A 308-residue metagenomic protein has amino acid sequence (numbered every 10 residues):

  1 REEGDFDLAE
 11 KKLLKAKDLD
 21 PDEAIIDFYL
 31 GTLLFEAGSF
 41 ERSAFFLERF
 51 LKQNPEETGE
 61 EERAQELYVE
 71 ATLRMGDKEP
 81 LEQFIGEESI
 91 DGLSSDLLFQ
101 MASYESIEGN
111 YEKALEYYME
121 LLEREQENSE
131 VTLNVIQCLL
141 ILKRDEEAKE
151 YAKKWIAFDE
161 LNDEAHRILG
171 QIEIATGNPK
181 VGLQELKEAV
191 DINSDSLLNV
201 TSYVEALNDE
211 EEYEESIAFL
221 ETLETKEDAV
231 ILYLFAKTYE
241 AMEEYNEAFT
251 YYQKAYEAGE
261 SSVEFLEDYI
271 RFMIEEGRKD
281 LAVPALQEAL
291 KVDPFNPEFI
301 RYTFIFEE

Functional and structural regions predicted by a protein language model:
E2, E36-A37, E70, R74 (+7 more regions): Register position in tetratricopeptide repeats
K15-A16, R49-F50, N54, E87-E88 (+6 more regions): Canonical positions in the second alpha-helix
P21, P55, G59, G92-L93 (+6 more regions): Short coil turns that delineate tetratricopeptide repeat
